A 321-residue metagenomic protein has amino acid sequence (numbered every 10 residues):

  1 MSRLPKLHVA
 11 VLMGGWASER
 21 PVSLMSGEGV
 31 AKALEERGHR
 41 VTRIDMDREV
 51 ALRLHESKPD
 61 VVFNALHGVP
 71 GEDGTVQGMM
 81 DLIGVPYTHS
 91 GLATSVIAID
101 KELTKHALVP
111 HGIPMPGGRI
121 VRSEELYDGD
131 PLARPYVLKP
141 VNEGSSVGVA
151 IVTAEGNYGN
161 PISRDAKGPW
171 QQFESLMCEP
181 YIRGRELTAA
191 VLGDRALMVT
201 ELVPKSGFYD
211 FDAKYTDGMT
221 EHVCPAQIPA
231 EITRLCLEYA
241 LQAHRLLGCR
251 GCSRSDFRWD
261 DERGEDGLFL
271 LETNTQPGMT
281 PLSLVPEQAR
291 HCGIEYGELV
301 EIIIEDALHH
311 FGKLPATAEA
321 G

Functional and structural regions predicted by a protein language model:
M1-A93, I97-I99, L103, P110 (+3 more regions): ATP-binding N-terminal substructure of ATP-dependent carboxylate-amine bond-forming enzymes
M1-M13, V41, I97-R185: Active-site nucleotide/adenylate-binding loops and adjacent lid/helix of ATP-dependent enzymes
R3-L4, G112, P229-G321: ATP-dependent carboxylate activation and anion-phosphoryl transfer catalytic cores that bind Mg-ATP to form
T42-D47, L176, P180, R250-E262: A short glycine-rich, hydrophobically flanked beta-strand micro-motif that places a catalytic Asp/Glu for divalent metal
E56-P59, D130-A133, G193-D194, D261-L268: A short, glycine/Asx- and small/polar-enriched loop/turn that sits immediately N-terminal to a beta-strand
V121, V149-E155, V191-G193, D260 (+2 more regions): Short beta-strand-to-turn element immediately C-terminal to the catalytic PLP-Schiff-base lysine in fold type I
E155-E238, G264-F269: Phosphate-binding site of ATP-dependent enzymes
